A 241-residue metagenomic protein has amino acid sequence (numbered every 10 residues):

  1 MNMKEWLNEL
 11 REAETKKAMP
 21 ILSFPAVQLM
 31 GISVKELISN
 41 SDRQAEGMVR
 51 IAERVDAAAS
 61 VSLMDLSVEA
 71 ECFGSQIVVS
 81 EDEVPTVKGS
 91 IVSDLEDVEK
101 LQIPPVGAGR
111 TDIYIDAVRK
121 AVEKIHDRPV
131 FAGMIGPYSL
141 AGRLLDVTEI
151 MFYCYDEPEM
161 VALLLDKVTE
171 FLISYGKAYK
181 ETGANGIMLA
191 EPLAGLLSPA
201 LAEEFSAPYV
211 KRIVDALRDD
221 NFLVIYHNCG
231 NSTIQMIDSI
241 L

Functional and structural regions predicted by a protein language model:
M1-A26, P105-L241: Active-site loop segments of alpha/beta catalytic cores
M1-E83, A207, K211-R212: N-terminal basic, low-complexity leaders that serve as flexible interaction/assembly modules and, when applicable, as
G31-M48, I91-L101, M134-L140: An N-terminal domain-start capping segment
V68, E83-P85, D97-K100, L201 (+2 more regions): Low-complexity, compositionally biased segments
I77-E81, V87-S90, G142-M151: Short, flexible, mixed-charge acidic loops at enzyme active sites
D82-K120: A gly/proline- and charged-residue-enriched helix-loop-helix capping module
